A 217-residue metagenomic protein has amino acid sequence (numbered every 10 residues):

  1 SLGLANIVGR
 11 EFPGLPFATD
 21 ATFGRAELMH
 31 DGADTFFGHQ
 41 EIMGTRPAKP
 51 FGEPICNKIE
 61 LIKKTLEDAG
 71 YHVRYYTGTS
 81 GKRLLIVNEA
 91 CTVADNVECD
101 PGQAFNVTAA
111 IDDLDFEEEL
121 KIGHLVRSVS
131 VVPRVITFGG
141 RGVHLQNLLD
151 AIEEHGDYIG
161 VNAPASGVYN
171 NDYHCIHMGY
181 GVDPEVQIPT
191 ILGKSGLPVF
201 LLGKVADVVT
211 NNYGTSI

Functional and structural regions predicted by a protein language model:
S1, V168-Y169, V208-N212: Short acidic (Asp/Glu) and glycine-rich catalytic loops that position anionic groups and cofactors
S1-I111, Q146-L148: Active-site nucleophile/metal-coordination loop of metallo-enzymes that catalyze phosphate/sulfate and related
G3-N6, L66, G70, G123-V131 (+1 more regions): Structural signal for hydrophobic packing residues in well-ordered secondary-structure cores of soluble enzyme domains
T35, S130, G193: Extracellular/periplasmic catalytic domains that process cell-envelope and extracellular macromolecules
K58-L66, H124-L125, Y173-G203: Formylglycine-dependent sulfatase
F105-V129, D157-I188, I217: Acidic, His- and aromatic-enriched active-site or binding-groove loops in soluble protein domains that engage sugars
D113, V135, G139-R141, I152-G156 (+2 more regions): Terminal, contiguous helix-loop blocks that mediate binding/assembly
F138-V168: Surface-exposed loop and adjacent secondary-structure segments within mature catalytic domains
